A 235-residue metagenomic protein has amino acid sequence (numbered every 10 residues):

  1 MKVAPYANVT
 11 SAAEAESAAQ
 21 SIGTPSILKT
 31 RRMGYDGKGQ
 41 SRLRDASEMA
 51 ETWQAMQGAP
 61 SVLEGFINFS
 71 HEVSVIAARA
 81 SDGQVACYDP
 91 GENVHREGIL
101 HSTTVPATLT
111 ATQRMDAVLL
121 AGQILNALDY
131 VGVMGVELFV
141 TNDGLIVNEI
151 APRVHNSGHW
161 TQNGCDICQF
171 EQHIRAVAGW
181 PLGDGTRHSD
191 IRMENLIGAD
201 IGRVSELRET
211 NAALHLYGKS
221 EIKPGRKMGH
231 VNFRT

Functional and structural regions predicted by a protein language model:
M1-S74, A78-A127, T210: Active-site nucleotide/adenylate-binding loops and adjacent lid/helix of ATP-dependent enzymes
A4, K38, H71-V73, V85-Y88 (+5 more regions): Change "...and in nucleic-acid phosphodiester-cleaving endonucleases..." to "...and in nucleic-acid processing enzymes
I22-G23, T141-I146, G225: A short, glycine/Asx- and small/polar-enriched loop/turn that sits immediately N-terminal to a beta-strand
G65, H159-T161, N232-R234: Short, well-ordered beta-strand elements within core beta-sheets of diverse protein domains
A77-S81, L138-N142, G218: Short, low-complexity Ser/Thr-rich regulatory SLiMs
G91-V94, I150-V154: Short beta->alpha transition motifs characteristic of CBS
M115-V136, T141-N142, A151-A199: Active-site "cap" helix and flanking loop/linker of ATP-utilizing ligase/carboxylase catalytic domains
R175-T235: Peripheral (often C-terminal) accessory segments that flank ATP-dependent C-N-forming ligase machineries
